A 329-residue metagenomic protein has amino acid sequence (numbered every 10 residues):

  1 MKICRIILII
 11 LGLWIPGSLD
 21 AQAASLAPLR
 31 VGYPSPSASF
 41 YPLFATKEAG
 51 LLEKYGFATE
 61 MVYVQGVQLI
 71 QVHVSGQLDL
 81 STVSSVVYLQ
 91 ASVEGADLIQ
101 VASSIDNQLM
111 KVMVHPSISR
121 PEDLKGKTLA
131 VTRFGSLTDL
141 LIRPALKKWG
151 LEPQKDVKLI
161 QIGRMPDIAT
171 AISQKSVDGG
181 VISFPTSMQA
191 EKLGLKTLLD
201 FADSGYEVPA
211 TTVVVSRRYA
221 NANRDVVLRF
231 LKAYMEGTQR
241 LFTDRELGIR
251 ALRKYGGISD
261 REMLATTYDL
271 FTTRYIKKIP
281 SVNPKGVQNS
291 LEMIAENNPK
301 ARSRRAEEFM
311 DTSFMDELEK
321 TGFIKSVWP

Functional and structural regions predicted by a protein language model:
M1-K2: N-terminal secretory signal peptides that target proteins for export/translocation
R5-S18: Bacterial N-terminal signal peptides
L19-A23: Boundary at the C-terminal end of the N-terminal hydrophobic targeting segment
A24-R164, A171-Q174, D178-F184, T197-F201 (+1 more regions): Short, glycine-/small- and polar/acidic-enriched structural segments that line small-molecule recognition paths
V86-V87, P166-G257: Pocket-lining segment of extracytoplasmic ligand-binding domains
G126, K192, D311: Phosphate-coordinating loops and pocket residues in cytosolic domains that bind phosphorylated ligands
N221-S303: Secondary-structure end/capping motifs
E292-P329: Conserved C-terminal helix/tail region of periplasmic/extracytoplasmic solute-binding proteins
